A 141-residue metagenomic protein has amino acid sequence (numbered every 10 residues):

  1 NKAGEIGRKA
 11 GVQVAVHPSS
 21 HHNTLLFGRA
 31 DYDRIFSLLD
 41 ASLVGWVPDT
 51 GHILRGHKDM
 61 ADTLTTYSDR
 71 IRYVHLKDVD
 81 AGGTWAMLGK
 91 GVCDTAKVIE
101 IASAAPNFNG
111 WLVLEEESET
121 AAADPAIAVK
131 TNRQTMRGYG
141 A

Functional and structural regions predicted by a protein language model:
N1, N23, N107-N109, N132: Detector for Asparagine
N1-G4, R8, D33-F36, L64 (+4 more regions): A structural alpha-helix within SAM-dependent methyltransferase catalytic domains
N1-W46, R55: Active-site acidic/histidine proton-transfer and metal-coordination neighborhood in alpha/beta enzyme cores
V14-V16, V44-P48, R72-V74, G110-E115: Hydrophobic faces of well-ordered beta-strands that scaffold small-molecule active sites in alpha/beta enzyme cores
L25-R29, D33, H52-N109, E117-I127: Gly/Pro-rich active-site loop or hairpin
A123-A141: C-terminal helical cap(s) of enzyme catalytic domains, especially alpha/beta-barrels
